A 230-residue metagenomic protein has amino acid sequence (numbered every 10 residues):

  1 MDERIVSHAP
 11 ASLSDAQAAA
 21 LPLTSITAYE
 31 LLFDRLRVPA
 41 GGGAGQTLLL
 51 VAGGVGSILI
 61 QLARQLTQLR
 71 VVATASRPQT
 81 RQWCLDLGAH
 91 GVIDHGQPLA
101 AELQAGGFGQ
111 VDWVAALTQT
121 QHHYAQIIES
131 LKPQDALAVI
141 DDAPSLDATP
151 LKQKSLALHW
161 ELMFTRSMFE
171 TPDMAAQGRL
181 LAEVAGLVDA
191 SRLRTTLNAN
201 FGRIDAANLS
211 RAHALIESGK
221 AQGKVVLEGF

Functional and structural regions predicted by a protein language model:
D2, T67, L87-G88, P133 (+1 more regions): Short, structured coil segments at secondary-structure junctions
E3-Q17: Phosphate/diphosphate ligand-binding glycine-rich loop within oxidoreductases
A19-Q97: Mid-domain Rossmann-like dinucleotide-binding core that forms the NAD(H)/NADP(H) cofactor-binding site
Q97, T118-Q119, D141-D142: Short glycine-/small-residue-rich Rossmann-like dinucleotide-binding loops
P98-G109: Short amphipathic alpha-helix with an adjacent loop that forms part of the alpha/beta core around
D112-A116: N-terminal Rossmann-like NAD(P) cofactor-binding module of classical short-chain dehydrogenase/reductase
H122-L193, G229-F230: Glycine-rich phosphate-binding loop and adjacent beta-alpha segment of Rossmann(oid) nucleotide-cofactor-binding
R192-A199, S210-F230: C-terminal capping/lid region of NAD(P)-dependent oxidoreductase domains
